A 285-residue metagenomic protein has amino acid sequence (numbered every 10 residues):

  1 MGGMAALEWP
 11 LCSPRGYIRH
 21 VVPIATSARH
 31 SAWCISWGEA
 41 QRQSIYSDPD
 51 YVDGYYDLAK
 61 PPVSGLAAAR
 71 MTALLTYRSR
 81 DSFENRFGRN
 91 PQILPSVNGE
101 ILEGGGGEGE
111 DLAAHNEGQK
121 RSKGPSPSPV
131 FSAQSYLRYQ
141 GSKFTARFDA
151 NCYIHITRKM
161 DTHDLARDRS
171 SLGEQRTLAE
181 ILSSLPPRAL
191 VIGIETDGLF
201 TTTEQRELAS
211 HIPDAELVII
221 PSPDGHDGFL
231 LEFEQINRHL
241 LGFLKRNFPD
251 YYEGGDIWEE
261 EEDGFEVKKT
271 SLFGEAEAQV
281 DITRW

Functional and structural regions predicted by a protein language model:
G3-R15, V21: Short glycine-enriched nucleophile-adjacent loop and the immediately C-terminal alpha-helix near the catalytic center
G16, L182-P186, H211-I212: Short, conserved loop/helix-junction motifs that constitute active-site signature segments in enzyme catalytic cores
I18-K143: Alpha/beta-hydrolase-fold enzymes
K143, M160-H163, R169, E195-F200: Acidic catalytic loop of the alpha/beta-hydrolase fold
D149-I156: Long, compositionally biased charged/polar accessory segments in the mid-to-C-terminal portions of proteins
D168-L178, P187-R188, T201-S210: Short alpha-helix in the alpha/beta-hydrolase fold that links the catalytic acid
R176-L178, R206-W285: Catalytic active-site module of serine/aspartate enzymes centered on a nucleophile-bearing elbow/loop
L185, V191-G193: Short beta-strand/loop motif that positions the catalytic acidic residue of the alpha/beta-hydrolase fold
